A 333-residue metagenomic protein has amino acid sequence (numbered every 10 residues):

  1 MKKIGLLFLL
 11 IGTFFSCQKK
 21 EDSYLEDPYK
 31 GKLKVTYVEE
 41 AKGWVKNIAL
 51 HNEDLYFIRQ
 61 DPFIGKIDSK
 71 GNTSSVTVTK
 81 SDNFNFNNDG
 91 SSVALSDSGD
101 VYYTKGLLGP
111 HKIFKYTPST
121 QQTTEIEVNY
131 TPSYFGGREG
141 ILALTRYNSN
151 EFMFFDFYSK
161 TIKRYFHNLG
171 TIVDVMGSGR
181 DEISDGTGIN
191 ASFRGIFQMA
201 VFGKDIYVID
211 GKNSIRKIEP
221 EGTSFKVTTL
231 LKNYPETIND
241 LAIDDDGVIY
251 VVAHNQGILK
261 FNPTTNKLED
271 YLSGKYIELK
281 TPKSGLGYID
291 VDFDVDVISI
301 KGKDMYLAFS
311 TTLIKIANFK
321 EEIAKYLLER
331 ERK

Functional and structural regions predicted by a protein language model:
M1-K42, N52: Bacterial Sec-dependent N-terminal signal peptides
P28-W44, K70-S91, G106, T120-I141 (+4 more regions): Gly/Pro-rich loop segments of beta-rich domains
V35, L55, P62-I64, H111-I113 (+10 more regions): Hydrophobic beta-strand positions in blades of beta-propellers and related beta-sheet-rich domains
V38-P62: Beta-strand-rich domains and repeat architectures in extracellular enzymes and scaffolds, especially beta-propellers
L50-E53, L95-S98, R146-S149, V201-K204 (+2 more regions): Residue-level detector of Asp-centered blade-edge/turn motifs that repeat once per structural unit in beta-propeller
D54-F57, D100-Y103, E151-F154, D205-V208 (+2 more regions): Conserved beta-propeller blade signature
R59-D61, K105-L108, D156-Y158, D210-K212 (+3 more regions): Short loop/turn segments immediately following the C-termini of beta-strands
G65-D68, F114-Y116, F155, R164-H167 (+3 more regions): Hydrophobic/aromatic beta-strand positions that recur at structurally equivalent sites within the blades
